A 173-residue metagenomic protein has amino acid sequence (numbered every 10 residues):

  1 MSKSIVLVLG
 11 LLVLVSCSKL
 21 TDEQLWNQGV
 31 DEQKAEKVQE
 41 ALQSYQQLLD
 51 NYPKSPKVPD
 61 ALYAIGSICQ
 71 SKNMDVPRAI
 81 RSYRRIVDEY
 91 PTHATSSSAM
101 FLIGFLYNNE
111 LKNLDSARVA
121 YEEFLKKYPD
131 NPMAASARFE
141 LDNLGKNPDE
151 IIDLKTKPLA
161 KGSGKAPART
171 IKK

Functional and structural regions predicted by a protein language model:
S2-V8: Sec-dependent signal peptide recognition, specifically the positively charged N-region followed immediately by
I5, L14-K173: Acidic, polar-rich low-complexity tracts and alpha-helical solenoid repeat scaffolds
